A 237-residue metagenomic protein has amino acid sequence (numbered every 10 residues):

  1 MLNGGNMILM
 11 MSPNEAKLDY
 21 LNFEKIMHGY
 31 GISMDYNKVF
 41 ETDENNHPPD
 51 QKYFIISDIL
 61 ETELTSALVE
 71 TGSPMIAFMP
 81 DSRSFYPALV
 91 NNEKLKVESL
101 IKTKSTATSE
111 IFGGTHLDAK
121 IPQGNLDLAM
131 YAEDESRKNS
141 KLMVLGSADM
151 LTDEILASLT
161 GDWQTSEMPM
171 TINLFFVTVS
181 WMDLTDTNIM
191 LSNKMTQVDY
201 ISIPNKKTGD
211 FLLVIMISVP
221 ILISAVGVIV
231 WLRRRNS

Functional and structural regions predicted by a protein language model:
M1-T187: Acidic, S/T/G-rich, low-cysteine, solvent-exposed domains in lumenal/extracellular/periplasmic regions of secretory
M168, I172, K207, F211-I215 (+1 more regions): Pore-lining and gate-forming transmembrane alpha-helices of multi-pass membrane transport proteins
M190-L213: Short, aromatic-rich amphipathic segments at membrane interfaces that lie adjacent to a transmembrane helix or signal
V219-R233: Alpha-helical transmembrane segments
R235-S237: Short, Lys/Arg-enriched, Gly/Pro-containing loop segments at transmembrane-helix junctions of multi-pass membrane
